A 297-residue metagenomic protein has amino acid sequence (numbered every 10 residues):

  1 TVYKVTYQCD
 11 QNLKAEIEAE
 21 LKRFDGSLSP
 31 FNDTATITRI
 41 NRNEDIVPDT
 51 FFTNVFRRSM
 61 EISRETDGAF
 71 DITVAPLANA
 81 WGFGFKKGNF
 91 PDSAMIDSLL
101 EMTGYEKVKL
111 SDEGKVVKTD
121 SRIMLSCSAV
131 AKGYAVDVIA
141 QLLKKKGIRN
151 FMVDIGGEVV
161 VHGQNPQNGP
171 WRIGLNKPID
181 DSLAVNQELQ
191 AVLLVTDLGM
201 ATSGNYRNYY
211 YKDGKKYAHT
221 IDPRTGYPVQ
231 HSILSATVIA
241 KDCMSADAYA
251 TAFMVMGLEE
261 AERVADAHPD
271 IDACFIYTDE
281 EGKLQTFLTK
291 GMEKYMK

Functional and structural regions predicted by a protein language model:
T1-K297: Mature catalytic core of soluble alpha/beta enzymes
